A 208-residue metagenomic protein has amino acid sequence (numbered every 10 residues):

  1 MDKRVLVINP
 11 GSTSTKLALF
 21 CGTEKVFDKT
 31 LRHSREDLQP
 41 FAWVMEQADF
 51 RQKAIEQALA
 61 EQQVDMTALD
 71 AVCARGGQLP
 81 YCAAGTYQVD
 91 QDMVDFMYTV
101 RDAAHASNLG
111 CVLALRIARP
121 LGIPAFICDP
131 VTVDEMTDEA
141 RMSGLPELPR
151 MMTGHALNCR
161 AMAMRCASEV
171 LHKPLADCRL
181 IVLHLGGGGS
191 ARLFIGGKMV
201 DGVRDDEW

Functional and structural regions predicted by a protein language model:
V5-E46: Short glycine-rich, Thr/Ser-proximal phosphate-binding strand/loop in the N-terminal lobe of ATP-dependent enzymes
V5-I8, L69-C73, L180-H184: Short glycine-aspartate micro-motif
F50-Q62, M162: Short, well-ordered amphipathic alpha-helical segments that serve as non-catalytic structural scaffolds within diverse
Q57-D70, E169-K173: Phosphate/pyrophosphate-binding loops at sites that engage ATP/ADP/AMP, CoA/4′-phosphopantetheine, polyphosphate
V64-A106, P124, T132-G144: Short beta-strand-loop/turn "lid" adjacent to the catalytic site in phosphate-handling enzymes
C73, F126-C128, I181, V200: Hydrophobic/aromatic beta-strand patches that form the interior of the parallel beta-sheet core in alpha/beta enzyme
R101-M162: Gly/Ser/Thr-rich active-site cleft segment
M142-W208: Glycine-rich phosphate-binding loop of actin/hexokinase-like ATP-binding domains
